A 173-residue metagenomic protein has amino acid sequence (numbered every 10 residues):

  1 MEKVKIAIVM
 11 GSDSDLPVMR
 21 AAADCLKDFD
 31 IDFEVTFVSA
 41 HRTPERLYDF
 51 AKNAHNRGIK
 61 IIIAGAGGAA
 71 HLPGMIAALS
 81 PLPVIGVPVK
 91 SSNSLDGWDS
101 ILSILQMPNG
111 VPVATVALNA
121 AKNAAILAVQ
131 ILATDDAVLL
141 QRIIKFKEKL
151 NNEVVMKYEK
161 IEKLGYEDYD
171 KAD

Functional and structural regions predicted by a protein language model:
E2-R42: Glycine-rich phosphate/diphosphate-binding loop of Rossmann-like nucleotide-binding domains
V4, M10-P17, A21, G97-D173: C-terminal binding/interaction regions
K5, P83-P88, V111-P112: Proline-centered loop/turn at the N-terminus of a beta-strand
M10, F37, A66, V87-K90 (+1 more regions): Short beta->alpha connector loops at strand-helix junctions that form conserved, small/polar/Pro-enriched
D15-M19, P44-L47, A66-M75, S94-W98 (+1 more regions): Short glycine/serine/threonine-rich phosphate/pyrophosphate-binding segments that cradle anionic phosphate groups
A22-K27, K52, L79-P81, Q130-L132: Short, solvent-exposed amphipathic alpha-helical segments in soluble enzyme and RNA/protein-processing domains
V35-R57: N-terminal beta-loop-helix "entrance" segment that forms/cooperates in small-molecule cofactor or anionic ligand
N53-D99: Helix-adjacent hinge/juxtasegments
